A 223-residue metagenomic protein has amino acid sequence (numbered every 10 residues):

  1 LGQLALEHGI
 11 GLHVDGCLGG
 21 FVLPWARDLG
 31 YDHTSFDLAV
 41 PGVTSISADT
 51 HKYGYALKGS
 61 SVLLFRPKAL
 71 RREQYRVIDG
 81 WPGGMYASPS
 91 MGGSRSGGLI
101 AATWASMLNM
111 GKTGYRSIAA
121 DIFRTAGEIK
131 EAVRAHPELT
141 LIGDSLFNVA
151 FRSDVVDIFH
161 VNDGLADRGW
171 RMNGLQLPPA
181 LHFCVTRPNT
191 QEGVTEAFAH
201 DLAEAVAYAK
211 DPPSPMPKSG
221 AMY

Functional and structural regions predicted by a protein language model:
L1, T34, D157-I158: Secondary-structure junction/capping motif
L1-Q3, V62-L64, I78-G80, A166-R168 (+1 more regions): Short, solvent-exposed amphipathic alpha-helical segments in soluble enzyme and RNA/protein-processing domains
L1-R27: Catalytic PLP-binding core of fold-type I/II PLP enzymes
L4-G9, T34-D37, K68-R71, G84-A87 (+3 more regions): Short, surface-exposed linear patches
H13, R27-S145, F151-D154, M222-Y223: Active-site C-terminal subdomain of aminotransferase-like
L18-F21, G54-Y55, R71, A180: Short gly/pro/ser/thr-enriched loop/turn and capping motifs at secondary-structure boundaries
Y115-A119, T125-H136, G143-Y223: Non-catalytic terminal extensions of PLP-dependent enzymes
